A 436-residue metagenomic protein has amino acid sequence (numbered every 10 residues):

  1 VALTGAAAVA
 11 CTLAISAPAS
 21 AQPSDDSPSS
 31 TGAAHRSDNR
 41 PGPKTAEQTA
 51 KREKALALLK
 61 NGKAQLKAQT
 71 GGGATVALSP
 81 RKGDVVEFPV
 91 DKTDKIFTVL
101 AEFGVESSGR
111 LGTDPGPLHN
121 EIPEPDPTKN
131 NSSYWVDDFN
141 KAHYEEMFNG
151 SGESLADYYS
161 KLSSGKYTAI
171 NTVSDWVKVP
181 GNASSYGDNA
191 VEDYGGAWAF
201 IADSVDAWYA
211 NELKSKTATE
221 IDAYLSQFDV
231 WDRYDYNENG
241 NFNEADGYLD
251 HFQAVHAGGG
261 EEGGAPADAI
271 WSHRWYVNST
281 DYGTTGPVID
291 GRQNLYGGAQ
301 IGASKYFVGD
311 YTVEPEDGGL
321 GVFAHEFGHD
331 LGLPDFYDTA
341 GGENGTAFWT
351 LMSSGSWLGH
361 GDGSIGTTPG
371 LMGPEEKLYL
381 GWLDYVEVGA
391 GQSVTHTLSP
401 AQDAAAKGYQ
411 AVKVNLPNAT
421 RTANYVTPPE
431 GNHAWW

Functional and structural regions predicted by a protein language model:
V1, A6-A7, C11-L13, W349 (+2 more regions): Residue-level marker of intrinsically disordered, low-complexity segments enriched for small/polar residues
L3-G5, A10-N241, D246-G263, D268-T280 (+1 more regions): Zymogen propeptides/activation segments of proteases
H251-Q253, A257-W436: Extracellular hydrolytic enzyme modules, especially secreted metalloproteases of the metzincin/thermolysin-like class
